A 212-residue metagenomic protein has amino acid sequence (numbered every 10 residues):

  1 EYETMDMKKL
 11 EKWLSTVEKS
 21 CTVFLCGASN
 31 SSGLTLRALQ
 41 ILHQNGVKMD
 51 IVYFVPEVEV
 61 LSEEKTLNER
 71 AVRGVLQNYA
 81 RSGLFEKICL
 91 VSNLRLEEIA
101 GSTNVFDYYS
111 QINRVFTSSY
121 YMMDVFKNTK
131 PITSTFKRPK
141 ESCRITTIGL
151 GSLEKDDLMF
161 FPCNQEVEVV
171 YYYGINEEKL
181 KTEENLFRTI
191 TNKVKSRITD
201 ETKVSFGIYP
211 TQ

Functional and structural regions predicted by a protein language model:
E1-Q212: Tubulin/FtsZ superfamily GTPase core signature
